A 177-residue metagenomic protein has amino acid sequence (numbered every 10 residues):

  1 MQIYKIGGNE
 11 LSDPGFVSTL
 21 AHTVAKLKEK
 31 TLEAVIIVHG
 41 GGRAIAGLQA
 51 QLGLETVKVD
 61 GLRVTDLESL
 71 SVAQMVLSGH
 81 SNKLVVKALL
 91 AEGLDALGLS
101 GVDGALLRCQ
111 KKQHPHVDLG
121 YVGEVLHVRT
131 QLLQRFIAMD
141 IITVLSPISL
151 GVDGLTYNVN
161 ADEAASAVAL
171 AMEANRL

Functional and structural regions predicted by a protein language model:
M1-L177: Nucleotide/pyrophosphate-binding catalytic subdomain
